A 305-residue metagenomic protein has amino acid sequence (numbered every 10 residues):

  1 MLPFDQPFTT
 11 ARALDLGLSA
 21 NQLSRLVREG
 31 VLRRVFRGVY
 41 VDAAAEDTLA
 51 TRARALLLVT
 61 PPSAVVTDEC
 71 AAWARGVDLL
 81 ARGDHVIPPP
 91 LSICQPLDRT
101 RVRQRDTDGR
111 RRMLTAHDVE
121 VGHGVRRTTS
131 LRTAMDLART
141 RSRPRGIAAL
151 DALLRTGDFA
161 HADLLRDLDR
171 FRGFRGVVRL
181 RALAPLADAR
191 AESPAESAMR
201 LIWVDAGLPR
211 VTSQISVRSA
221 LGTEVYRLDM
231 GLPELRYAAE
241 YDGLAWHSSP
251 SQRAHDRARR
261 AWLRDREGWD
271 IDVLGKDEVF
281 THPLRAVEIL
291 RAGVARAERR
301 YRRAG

Functional and structural regions predicted by a protein language model:
M1-G176, A295-G305: Short gly/ser-rich loop at a beta-strand->alpha-helix junction or flexible surface loop bordering the NTP-binding
L154-G305: Surface segments flanking catalytic/ligand-binding clefts of nucleic-acid enzymes
